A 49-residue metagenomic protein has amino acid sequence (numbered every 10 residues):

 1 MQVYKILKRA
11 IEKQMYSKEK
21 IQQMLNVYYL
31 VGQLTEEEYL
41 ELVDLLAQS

Functional and structural regions predicted by a protein language model:
M1-E19, Q23: N-terminal acidic leader/helix
Y16-S49: Short, charge-rich amphipathic interface segments used for partner binding and complex assembly
